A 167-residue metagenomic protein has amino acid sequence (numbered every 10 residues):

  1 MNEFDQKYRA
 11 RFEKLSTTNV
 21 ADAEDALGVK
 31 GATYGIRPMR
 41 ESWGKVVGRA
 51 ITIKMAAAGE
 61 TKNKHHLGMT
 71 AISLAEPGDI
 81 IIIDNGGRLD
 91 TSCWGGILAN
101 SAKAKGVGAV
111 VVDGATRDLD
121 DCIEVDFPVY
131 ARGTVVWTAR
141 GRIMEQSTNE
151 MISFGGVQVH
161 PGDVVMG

Functional and structural regions predicted by a protein language model:
M1-P161: Feature captures the catalytic cores and cofactor-binding loops of soluble hydro-lyases/lyases that act on carboxylate
P161-G167: A hydrophobic, small-residue-rich beta->alpha segment in the mid-to-C-terminal subdomain of diverse proteins
